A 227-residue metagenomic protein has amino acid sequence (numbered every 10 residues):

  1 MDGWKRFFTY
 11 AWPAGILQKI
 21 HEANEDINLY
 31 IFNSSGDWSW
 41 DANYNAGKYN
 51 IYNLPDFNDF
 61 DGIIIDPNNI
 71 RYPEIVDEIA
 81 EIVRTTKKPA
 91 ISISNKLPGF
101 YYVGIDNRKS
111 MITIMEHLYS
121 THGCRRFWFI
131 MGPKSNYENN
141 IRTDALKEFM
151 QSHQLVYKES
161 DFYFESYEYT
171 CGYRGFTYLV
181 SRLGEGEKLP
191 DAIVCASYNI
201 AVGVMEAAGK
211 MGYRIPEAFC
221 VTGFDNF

Functional and structural regions predicted by a protein language model:
M1-A42, A46-F227: Bacterial carbohydrate/catabolite-sensing allosteric modules
